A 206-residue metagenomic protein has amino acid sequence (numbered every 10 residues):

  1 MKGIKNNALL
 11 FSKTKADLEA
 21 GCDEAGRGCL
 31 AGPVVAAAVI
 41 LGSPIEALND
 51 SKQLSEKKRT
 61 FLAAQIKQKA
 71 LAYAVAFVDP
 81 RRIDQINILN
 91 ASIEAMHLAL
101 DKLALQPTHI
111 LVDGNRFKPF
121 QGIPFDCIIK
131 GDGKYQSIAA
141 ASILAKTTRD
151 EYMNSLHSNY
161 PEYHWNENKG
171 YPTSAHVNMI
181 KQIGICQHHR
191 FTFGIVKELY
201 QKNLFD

Functional and structural regions predicted by a protein language model:
M1-D206: RNase H-like, Mg2+-dependent phosphodiesterase core, and more generally RNA phosphate-backbone-engaging helix-loop
